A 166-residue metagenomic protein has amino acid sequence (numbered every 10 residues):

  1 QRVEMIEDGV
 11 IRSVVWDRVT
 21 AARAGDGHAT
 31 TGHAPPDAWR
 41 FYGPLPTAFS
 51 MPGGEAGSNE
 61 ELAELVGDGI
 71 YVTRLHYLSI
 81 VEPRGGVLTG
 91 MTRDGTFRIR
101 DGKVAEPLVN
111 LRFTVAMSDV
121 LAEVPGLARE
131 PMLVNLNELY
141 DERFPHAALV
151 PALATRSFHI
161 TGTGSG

Functional and structural regions predicted by a protein language model:
Q1-G166: N-terminal small-residue-enriched
